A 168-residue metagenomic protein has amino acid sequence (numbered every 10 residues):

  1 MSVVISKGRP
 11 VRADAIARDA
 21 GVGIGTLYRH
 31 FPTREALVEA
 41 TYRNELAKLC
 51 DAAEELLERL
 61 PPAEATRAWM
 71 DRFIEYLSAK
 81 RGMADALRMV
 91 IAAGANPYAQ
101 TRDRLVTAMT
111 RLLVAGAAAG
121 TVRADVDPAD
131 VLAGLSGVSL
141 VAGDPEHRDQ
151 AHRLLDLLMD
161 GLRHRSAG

Functional and structural regions predicted by a protein language model:
M1-A15: Short, amphipathic alpha-helix enriched in basic
V4-G8, Y28-V38: HTH DNA-binding helix-turn interface
P10, E35-A36, E64, D85: Residue-level preference for short helical/loop micro-motifs built around acidic side chains
D14-D19, L27: Append "Primarily bacterial transcriptional regulators
R18-G21, P32: Central "turn" residue of the DNA-binding helix-turn-helix
A40, D51-A79, G94-P97: Hydrophobic alpha-helical connector segments
A86-A95: Short linear capping/connector segments at secondary-structure termini
D103, T107, R111-V122, D144-G168: C-terminal peripheral helix-coil segments that are non-catalytic and often amphipathic
